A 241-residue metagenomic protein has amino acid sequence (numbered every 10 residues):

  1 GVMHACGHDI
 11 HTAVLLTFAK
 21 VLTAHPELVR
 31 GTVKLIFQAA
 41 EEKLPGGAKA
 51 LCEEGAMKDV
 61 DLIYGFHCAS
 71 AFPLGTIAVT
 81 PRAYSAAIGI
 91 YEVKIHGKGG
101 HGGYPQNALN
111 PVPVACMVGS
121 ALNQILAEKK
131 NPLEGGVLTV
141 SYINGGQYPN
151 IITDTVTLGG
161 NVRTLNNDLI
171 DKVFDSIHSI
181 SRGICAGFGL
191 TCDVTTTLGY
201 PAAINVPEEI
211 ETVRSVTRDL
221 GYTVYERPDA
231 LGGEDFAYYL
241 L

Functional and structural regions predicted by a protein language model:
V2-K20: Di-metal (Zn2+ and/or Mg2+/Mn2+) metal-binding site signature of metallo-dependent hydrolases with the MBL/beta-CASP
M3, D9-I10, H25-T153, E234: Histidine/acidic-residue-rich, glycine-tolerant segments that coordinate divalent metal ions
H4-A5, P105, N167-K172: Ordered, soluble secondary-structure elements with a strong preference for glycine-centered loop motifs and nearby
T12-L16, V112, V206, I210: Short alpha-helical patches at coil-to-helix transitions and adjacent helical residues in well-structured domains
V14, G47-A48, N107, V173 (+1 more regions): Residues at alpha-helix caps and immediate loop-helix transition turns in enzyme cores, especially N- and C-cap
K20-H25, L240-L241: Alpha-helix C-terminal capping segments
C116-L241: Metal-dependent amide/peptide-bond hydrolase catalytic core, centered on the "pita-bread" metallohydrolase fold
